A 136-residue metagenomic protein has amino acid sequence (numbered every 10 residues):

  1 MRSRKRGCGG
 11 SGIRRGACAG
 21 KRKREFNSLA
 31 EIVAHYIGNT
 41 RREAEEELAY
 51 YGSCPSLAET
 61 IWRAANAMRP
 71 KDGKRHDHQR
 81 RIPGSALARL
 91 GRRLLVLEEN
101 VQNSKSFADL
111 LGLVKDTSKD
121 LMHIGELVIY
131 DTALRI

Functional and structural regions predicted by a protein language model:
M1-A86: N-terminal polyanion-binding entry modules of DNA glycosylases/AP lyases and select other DNA-binding proteins
R75-M122: Helix-hairpin-helix/helix-loop-helix acidic hairpins
T132-I136: Phosphate-backbone recognition surface of nucleic-acid-processing proteins
